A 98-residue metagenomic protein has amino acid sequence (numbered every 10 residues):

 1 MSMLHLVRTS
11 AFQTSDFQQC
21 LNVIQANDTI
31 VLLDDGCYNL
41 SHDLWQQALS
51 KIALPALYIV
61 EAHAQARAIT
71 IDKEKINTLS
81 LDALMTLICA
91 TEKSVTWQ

Functional and structural regions predicted by a protein language model:
S2, N27, L54, T91-E92: A general structural motif
M3-D16, D34-L40: Short, glycine-rich nucleotide/cofactor-binding loops
Q19, A56-I59, L87: Extended, well-folded catalytic/binding cores that form a central cleft or groove in large enzyme and scaffold domains
N22-A26, Q47-L54: Short, conserved loop/helix-junction motifs that constitute active-site signature segments in enzyme catalytic cores
T29-D34, P55-H63: Short internal beta-strands
Y38-L49: N-terminal beta-loop-helix "entrance" segment that forms/cooperates in small-molecule cofactor or anionic ligand
R67-Q98: C-terminal structural segments of small proteins and small subunits
